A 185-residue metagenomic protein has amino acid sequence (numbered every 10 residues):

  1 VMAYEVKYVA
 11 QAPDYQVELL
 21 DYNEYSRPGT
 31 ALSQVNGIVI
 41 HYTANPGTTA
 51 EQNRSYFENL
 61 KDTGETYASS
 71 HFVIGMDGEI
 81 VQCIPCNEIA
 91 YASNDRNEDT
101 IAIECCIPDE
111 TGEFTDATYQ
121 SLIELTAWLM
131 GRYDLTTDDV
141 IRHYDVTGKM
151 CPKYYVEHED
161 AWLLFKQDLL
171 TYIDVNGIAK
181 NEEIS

Functional and structural regions predicted by a protein language model:
V1-N94, E183-I184: N-terminal catalytic cores of peptidoglycan-degrading enzymes
M2-Q16, R27, L32, P108-S185: Basic/polar, cationic surfaces and motifs that engage anionic cell-wall and phosphate/carboxylate ligands
D21-Y22, T100, I141, T147: Short flexible/disordered coil segments
I40, I101-I103, V140-R142: Hydrophobic faces of well-ordered beta-strands that scaffold small-molecule active sites in alpha/beta enzyme cores
T43-A44, R96-E110: Cell-envelope and extracellular/periplasmic
F72, I103, L122: Divalent metal-coordination and catalytic microenvironments
C83-C86, C105-C106, C151: Generic recognition of cysteine residues
